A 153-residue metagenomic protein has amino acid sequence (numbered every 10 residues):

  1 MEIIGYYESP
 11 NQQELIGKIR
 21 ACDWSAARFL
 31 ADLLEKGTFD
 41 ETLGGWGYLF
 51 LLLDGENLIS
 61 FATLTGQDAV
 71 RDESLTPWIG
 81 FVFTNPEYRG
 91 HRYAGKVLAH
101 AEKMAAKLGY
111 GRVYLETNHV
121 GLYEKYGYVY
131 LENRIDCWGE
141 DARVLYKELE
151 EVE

Functional and structural regions predicted by a protein language model:
M1-G37, E151-E153: Short amphipathic alpha-helix that is part of the acyltransferase structural core
D40-G45: Short loop/turn motifs at secondary-structure junctions and domain boundaries
G47, E140-L145: Short hydrophobic/aromatic beta-strand or adjacent loop that forms the aromatic wall/cage of a ligand/substrate-binding
L49-L51, N57-Q67, W78, F83: Conserved beta-strand in the GNAT
L53-G55, K147-E148: Active-site beta-strand termini and strand-to-loop segments that position acidic
D68-T76, F81, P86, H91-Y93: Helix-adjacent hinge/juxtasegments
Y88, R92-H100, Y110: Conserved acetyl-CoA pyrophosphate-binding loop and the N-cap/start of the following alpha-helix in GNAT-like
K107, G111, T117-D141: Conserved active-site alpha-helix within GNAT-family acetyltransferase domains
